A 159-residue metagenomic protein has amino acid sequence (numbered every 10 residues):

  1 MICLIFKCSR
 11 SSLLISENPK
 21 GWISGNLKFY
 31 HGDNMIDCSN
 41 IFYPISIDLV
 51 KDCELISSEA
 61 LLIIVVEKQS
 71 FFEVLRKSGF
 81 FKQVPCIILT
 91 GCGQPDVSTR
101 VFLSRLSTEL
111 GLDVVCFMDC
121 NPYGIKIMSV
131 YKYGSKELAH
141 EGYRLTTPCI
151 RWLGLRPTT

Functional and structural regions predicted by a protein language model:
M1-D113, P122-T159: Nucleic-acid enzyme cleavage-core boundary/entry regions
D119: Glycine-rich phosphate-binding loop
